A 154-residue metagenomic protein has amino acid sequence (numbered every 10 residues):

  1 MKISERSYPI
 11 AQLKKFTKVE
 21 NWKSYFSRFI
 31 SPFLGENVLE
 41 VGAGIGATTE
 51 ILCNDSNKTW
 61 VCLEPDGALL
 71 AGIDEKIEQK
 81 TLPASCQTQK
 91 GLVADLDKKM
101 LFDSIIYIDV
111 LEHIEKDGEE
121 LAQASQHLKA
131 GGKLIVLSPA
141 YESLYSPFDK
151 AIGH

Functional and structural regions predicted by a protein language model:
M1-I108, G118-L121: Conserved N-terminal segment of class I S-adenosyl-L-methionine
S24, I114, Y145: Loop/helix-junction capping segments adjacent to catalytic residues or to phosphate/diphosphate-binding pockets
E40-G44, A130, A151: Short glycine/serine/threonine-biased micro-segments
I45-A47, K133, H154: Gly/Ser/Thr-rich helix-start
D95-K98, K116, A140, D149: Poly-acidic low-complexity segments
D109-H113: A short His-aromatic
G118-K133: A short glycine-rich, Lys/Arg-flanked "PGG" loop and its adjoining helix->strand segment in the class I
I135-H154: Short, glycine-/aromatic-enriched active-site segment of Class I SAM-dependent methyltransferases
